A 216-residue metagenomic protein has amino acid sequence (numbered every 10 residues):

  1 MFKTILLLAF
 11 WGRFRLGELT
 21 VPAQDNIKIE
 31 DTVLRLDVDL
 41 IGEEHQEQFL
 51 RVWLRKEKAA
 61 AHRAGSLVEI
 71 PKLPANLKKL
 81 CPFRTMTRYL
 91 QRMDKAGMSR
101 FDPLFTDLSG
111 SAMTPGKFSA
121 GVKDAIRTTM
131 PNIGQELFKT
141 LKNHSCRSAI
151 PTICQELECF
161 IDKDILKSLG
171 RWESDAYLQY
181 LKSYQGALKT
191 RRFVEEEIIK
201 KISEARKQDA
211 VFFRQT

Functional and structural regions predicted by a protein language model:
M1-G17, K79-L80: Basic, Lys/Arg- and aromatic-enriched nucleic-acid-binding interface segment
A9, T20, K167: The alpha-helix within a helix-turn-helix
E18, C81-R88, K117-D124, I150 (+3 more regions): Acidic, Ser/Thr-rich intrinsically disordered and amphipathic helical segments
V21-F83, R88-Q91: Conserved tyrosine-mediated DNA breakage-rejoining catalytic core shared by Y-recombinases
I70-S119: Conserved, ordered domain cores of eukaryotic regulatory proteins
R92-A96, S119-K163, S168: Short, basic (Lys/Arg/His-rich) helix/loop patches that form interaction surfaces in the mid-to-C-terminal regions
S168-E196: Catalytic-site neighborhood detector that most strongly recognizes the C-terminal catalytic loop/helix of tyrosine
K189, F193-T216: C-terminal secondary-structure termini that scaffold catalytic or DNA-interacting sites
